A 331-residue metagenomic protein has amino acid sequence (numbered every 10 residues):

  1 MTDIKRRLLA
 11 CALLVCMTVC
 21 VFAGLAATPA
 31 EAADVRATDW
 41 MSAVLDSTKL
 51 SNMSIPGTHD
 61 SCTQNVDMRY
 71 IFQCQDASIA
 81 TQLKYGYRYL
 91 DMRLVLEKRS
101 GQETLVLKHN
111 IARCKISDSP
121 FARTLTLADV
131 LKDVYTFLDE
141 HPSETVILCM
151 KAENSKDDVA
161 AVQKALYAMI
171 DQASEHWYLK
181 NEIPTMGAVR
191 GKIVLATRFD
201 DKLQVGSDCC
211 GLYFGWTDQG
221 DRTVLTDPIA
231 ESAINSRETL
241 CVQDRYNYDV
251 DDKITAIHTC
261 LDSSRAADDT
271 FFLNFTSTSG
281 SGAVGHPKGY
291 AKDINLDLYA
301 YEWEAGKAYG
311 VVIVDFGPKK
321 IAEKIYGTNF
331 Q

Functional and structural regions predicted by a protein language model:
T2-L13: Bacterial N-terminal signal peptides that target proteins for export
A12-G24: Bacterial N-terminal signal peptides
V21-A33: Sec-dependent signal peptide cleavage junction
A33-Y85, Y89, K98-T136, E140 (+3 more regions): Long, acidic (Asp/Glu-rich), low-complexity accessory segments flanking structured domains
L45, Y135-S143, M186-A188, S263-A266: Acidic (Asp/Glu)-rich catalytic clusters
R93, L148, L195, V312: Conserved, mostly hydrophobic/aromatic
S119-A173: Catalytic cores of phosphodiester-bond-cleaving enzymes
D171-G306: Surface-exposed substrate-engagement region within the catalytic domains of secreted or surface-exposed extracellular
